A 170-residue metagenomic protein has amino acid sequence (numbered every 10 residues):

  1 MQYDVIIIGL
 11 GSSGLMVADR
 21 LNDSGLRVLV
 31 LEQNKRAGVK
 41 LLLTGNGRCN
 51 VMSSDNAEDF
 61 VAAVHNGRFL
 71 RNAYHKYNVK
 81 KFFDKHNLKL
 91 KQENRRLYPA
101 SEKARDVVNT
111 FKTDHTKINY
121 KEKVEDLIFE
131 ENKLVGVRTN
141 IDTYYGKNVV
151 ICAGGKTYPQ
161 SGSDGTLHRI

Functional and structural regions predicted by a protein language model:
M1-S13, L29: Beta1/beta-strand and adjacent pyrophosphate-binding region of the FAD-binding site in flavoprotein oxidoreductases
I6, N22-N46: Glycine-rich FAD pyrophosphate-binding loop
L10-G11, E32-N34, G45-N46, S53-S54 (+3 more regions): Fold-independent oxyanion-binding glycine-rich loops and adjacent beta-strand/coil segments at enzyme active sites
S24, H86, D114: Conserved dinucleotide-binding and phosphotransfer motif residues
N46-R95: Glycine-rich active-site loop/strand segments that organize a redox cofactor
R68-Y77, Q92-K112, Y158-T166: Short beta-strand to alpha-helix junction loop
R105-D106, F111-I170: Predominantly flavin-linked oxidoreductase catalytic cores and closely associated redox partners
